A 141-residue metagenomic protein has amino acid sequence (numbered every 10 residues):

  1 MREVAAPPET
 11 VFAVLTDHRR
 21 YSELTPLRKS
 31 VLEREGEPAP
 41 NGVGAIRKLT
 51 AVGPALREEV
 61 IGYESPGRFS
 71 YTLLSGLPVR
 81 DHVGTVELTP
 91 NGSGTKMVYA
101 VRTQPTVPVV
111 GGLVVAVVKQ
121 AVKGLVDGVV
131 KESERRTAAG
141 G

Functional and structural regions predicted by a protein language model:
M1-E35, K96: Hydrophobic ligand-binding cavity/cleft-lining segments
E3, E23, L32-L77, G128-G141: Glycine-rich portal/gate segments that line the openings of hydrophobic small-molecule binding cavities
E3, K48, T72, E87-T89 (+1 more regions): Residue-level recognition of well-ordered beta-strand positions that form the cores of beta-sheet-rich folds across
A5-E9, I61-P66, E87-K96: A short, structured loop/turn motif at beta-sheet edges
S65, G76-P78, N91-S93, Q104-T106: Short coil/turn motifs at secondary-structure junctions
V79-T85: Amphipathic hydrophobic-ligand
R102-G141: A conserved amphipathic terminal alpha-helix motif
